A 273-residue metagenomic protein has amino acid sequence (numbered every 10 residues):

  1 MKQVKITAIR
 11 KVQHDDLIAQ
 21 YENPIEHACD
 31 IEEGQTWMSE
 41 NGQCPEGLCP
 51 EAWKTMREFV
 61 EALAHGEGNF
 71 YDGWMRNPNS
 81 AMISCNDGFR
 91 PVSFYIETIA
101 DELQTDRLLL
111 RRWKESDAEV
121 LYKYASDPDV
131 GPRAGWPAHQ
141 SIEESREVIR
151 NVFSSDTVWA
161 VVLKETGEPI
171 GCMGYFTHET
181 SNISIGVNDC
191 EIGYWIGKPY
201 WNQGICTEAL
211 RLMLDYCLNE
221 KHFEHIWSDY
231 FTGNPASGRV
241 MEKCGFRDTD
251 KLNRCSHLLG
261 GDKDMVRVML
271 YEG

Functional and structural regions predicted by a protein language model:
K2, A8-E22: Short, structured beta-strand/loop micro-motifs enriched in basic residues and often containing a Trp
A19-C44: Short, flexible N-terminal segments of the mature chain
Q43, P137, G174-F176: A generic structural motif
C44-K54: Short, Lys/Arg- and Gly-enriched loop/turn segments at beta-strand edges
F59-I99: Short, compact, well-ordered microdomains
I99-D129, V162-G273: Acyl-donor (CoA/ACP) binding surface of acyl/acetyltransferases
D129-R150: Conserved GNAT-fold acetyl-CoA-binding loop/helix
I149-A160: A short helix-loop-beta-strand connector motif used in the catalytic cores of GNAT acetyltransferases and, in some
